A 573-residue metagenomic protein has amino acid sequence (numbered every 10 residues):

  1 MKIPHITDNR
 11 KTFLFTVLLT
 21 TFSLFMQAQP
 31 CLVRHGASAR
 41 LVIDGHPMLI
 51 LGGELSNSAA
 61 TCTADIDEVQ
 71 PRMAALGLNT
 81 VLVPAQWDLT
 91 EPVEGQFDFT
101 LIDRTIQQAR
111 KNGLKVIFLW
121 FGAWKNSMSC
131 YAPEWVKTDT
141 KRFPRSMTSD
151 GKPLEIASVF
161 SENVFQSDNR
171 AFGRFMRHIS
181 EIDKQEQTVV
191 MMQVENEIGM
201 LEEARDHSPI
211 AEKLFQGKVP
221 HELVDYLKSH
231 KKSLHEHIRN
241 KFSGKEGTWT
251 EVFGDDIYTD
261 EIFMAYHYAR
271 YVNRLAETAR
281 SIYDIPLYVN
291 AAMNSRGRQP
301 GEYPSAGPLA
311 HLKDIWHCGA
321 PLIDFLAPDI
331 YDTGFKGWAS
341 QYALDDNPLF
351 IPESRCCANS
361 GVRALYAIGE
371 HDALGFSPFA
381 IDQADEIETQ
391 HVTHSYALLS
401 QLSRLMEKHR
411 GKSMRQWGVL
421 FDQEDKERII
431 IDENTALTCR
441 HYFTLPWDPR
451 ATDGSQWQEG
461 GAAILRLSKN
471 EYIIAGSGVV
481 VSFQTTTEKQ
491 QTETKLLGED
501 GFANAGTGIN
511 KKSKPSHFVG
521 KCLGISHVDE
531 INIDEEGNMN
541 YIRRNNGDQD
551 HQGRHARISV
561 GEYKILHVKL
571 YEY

Functional and structural regions predicted by a protein language model:
A28-N79: N-terminal carbohydrate-binding accessory modules
G45, V81, A109, F175 (+3 more regions): Conserved, mostly hydrophobic/aromatic
I50-C62, P84-I102, S149-R170, I182 (+4 more regions): The substrate-binding groove and active-site-proximal loops of carbohydrate-active enzymes, especially glycoside
D65-T140, Y268-I282: Aromatic-lined substrate-binding rim segments of carbohydrate-active enzymes
L114, R274-D284, H311-K412: Catalytic-core region of carbohydrate-active enzymes that cleave or remodel glycosidic bonds
R142-K313: Polysaccharide-binding and catalytic clefts of secreted carbohydrate-active enzymes
L365-Q490, E499-A505, K512: Aromatic- and carboxylate-lined catalytic core of secreted/periplasmic carbohydrate-active enzymes
R450-Q456, Y472-Y573: C-terminal beta-sandwich/jelly-roll accessory domains of carbohydrate-active enzymes
